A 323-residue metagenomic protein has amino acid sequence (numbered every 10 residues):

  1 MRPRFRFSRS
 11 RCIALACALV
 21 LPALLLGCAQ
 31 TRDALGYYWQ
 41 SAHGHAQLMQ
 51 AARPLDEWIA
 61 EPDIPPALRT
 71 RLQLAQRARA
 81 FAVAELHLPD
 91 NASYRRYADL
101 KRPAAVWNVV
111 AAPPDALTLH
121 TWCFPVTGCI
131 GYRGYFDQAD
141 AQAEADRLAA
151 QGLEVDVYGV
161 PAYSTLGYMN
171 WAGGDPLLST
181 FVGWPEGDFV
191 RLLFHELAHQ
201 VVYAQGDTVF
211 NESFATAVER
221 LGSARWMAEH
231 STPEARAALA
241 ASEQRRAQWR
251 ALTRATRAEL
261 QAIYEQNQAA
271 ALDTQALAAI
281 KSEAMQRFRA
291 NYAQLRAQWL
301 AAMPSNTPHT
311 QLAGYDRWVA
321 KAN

Functional and structural regions predicted by a protein language model:
R2-A16: Bacterial N-terminal signal peptides that target proteins for export
L26-G27: C-terminal motif of bacterial Sec signal peptides marking the signal peptidase cleavage site
A34-A60: Post-signal peptide N-terminal segment of mature Sec-exported envelope proteins
A46-M49, W58, P62-Q76, Y135-A139 (+7 more regions): Soluble non-cytosolic domains of exported or imported proteins
A60-I64, Q73, R77-H87, A198-V202 (+4 more regions): Sec-exported extracytoplasmic/periplasmic mature domains
L68-R69, A78, N91-L100, A104-N108 (+3 more regions): A well-structured
R77-A247: Acidic/His-rich structured neighborhood in mature extracellular/periplasmic domains
R254-N323: Pan-zinc metallopeptidase signature
